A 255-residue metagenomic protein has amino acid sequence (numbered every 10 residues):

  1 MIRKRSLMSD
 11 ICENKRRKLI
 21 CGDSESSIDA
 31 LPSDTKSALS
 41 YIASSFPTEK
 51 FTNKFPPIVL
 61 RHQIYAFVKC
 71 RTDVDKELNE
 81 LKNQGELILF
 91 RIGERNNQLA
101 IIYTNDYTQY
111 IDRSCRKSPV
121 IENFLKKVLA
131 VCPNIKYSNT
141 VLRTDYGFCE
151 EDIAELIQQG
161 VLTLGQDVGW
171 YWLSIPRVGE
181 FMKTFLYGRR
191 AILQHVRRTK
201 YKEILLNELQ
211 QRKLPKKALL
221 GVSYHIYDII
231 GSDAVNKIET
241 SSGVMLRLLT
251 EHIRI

Functional and structural regions predicted by a protein language model:
M1-I255: Non-catalytic recognition/regulatory regions in large multidomain proteins
